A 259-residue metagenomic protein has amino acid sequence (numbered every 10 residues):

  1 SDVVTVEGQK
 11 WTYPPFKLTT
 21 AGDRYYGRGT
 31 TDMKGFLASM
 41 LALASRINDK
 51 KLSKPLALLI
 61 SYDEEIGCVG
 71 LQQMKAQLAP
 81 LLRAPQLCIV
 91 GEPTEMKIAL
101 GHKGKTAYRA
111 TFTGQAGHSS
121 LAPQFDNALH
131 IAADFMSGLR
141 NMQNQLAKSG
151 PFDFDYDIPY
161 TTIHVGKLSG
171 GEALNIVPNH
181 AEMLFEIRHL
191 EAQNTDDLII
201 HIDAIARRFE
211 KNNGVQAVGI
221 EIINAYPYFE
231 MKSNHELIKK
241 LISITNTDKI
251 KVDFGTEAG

Functional and structural regions predicted by a protein language model:
S1-R28, D49-L52: Acidic/His- and Gly-rich active-site-bordering loop/insert found across diverse amide/peptide-bond hydrolases
V3-V4, A147-D155, H164, A217-G259: An extended, acidic, His-containing surface patch that forms the Zn2+-binding/catalytic region of metallohydrolases
A21-D32, T247-V252: Short pre-catalytic strand/loop immediately N-terminal to key active-site residues, enriched for Gly-Thr
M33-A107: Acidic/histidine-rich catalytic neighborhood of metal-dependent amide-processing enzymes
T94-K97, L168-G171, D253-G259: Short glycine-rich, acidic/polar surface loops and turns
G101, L174-P178: Short, solvent-exposed beta-strand/turn "edge" segments of beta-rich domains on protein surfaces
F112, I187-H189: Hydrophobic beta-strand positions in extracellular immunoglobulin-like domains
S119-L168, I176-V177, E191-V218: Acidic-enriched catalytic cores of C-N bond-cleaving enzymes acting on peptides and small amides
